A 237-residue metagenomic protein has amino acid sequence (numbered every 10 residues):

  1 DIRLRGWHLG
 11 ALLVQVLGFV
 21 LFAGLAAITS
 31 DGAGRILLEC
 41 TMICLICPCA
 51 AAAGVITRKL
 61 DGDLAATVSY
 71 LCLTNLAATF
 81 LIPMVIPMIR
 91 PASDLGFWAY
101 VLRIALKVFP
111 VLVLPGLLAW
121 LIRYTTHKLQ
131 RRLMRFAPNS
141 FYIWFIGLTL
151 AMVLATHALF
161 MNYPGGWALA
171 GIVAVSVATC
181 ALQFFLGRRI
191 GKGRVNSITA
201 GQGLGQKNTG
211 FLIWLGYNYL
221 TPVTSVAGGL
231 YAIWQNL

Functional and structural regions predicted by a protein language model:
D1-L237: Alpha-helical transmembrane segments of multi-pass small-molecule/ion transporters
